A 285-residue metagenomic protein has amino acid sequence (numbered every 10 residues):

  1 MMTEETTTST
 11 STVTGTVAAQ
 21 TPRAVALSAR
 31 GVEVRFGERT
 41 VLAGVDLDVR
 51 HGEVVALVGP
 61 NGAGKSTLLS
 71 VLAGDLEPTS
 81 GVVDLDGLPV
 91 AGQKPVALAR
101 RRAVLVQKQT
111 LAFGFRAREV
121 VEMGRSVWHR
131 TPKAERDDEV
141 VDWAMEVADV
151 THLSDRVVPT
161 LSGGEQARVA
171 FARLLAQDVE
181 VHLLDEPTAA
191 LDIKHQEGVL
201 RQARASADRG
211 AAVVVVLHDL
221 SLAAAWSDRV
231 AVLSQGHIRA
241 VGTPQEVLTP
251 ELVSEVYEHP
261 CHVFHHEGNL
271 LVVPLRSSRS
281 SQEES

Functional and structural regions predicted by a protein language model:
L27, L42-G44: Conserved structural motif at the start of ABC-family nucleotide-binding domains
V58-P60: The feature captures the beta-strand-to-loop junction immediately N-terminal to the Walker
A73: Helix-to-loop junction immediately C-terminal to a conserved catalytic motif
G81-P89: Conserved ABC transporter NBD signature motif
E122, E135-L153, D178: Conserved ABC ATPase "signature" region
V157-L161, E165: Conserved ABC ATPase signature
H182-E186: Catalytic Walker B motif of ABC-type/P-loop ATPase nucleotide-binding domains
